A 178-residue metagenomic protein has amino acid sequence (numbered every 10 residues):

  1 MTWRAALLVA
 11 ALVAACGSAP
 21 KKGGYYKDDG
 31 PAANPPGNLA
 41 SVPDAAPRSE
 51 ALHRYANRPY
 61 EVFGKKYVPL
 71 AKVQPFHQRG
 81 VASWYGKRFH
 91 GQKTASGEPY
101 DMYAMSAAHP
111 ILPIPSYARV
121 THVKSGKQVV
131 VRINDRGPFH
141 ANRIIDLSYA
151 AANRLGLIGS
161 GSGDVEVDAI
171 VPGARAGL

Functional and structural regions predicted by a protein language model:
M1-A14: Sec-dependent bacterial lipoprotein signal peptides
C16-L178: Secreted/periplasmic proteins
